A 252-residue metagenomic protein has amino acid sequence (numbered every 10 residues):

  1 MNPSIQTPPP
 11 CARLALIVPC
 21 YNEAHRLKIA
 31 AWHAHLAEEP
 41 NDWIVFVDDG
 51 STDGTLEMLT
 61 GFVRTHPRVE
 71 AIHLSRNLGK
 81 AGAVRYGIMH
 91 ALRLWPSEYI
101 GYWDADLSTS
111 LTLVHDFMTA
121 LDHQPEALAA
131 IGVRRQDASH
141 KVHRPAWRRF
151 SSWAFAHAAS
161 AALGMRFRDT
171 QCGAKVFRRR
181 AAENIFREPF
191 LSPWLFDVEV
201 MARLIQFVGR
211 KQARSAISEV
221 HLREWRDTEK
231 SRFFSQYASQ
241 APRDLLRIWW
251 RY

Functional and structural regions predicted by a protein language model:
M1-R13, H25, G164, E188-Y252: Hydrophobic helical membrane-anchoring modules
L14, D42, V69-E70, A127: Short, conserved active-site loop motifs that form the nucleotide-linked donor/cofactor pocket
V18, N41-S51, I72-L74: Short beta-strand/loop segment that forms part of the nucleotide-sugar
E23-A37: Short, well-formed alpha-helical segments that are part of the catalytic scaffolds of diverse glycosyltransferases
E23-R26, S51, S110: Donor nucleotide-sugar binding loop of glycosyltransferases
D48-E57, L107: A conserved acidic beta->alpha catalytic loop
L74-R76, A81-A91, Y99, L111-W194 (+1 more regions): Acceptor/aglycone-binding surface of glycosyltransferases and processive sugar-polymer synthases
P96-S108: Short beta-strand-to-loop acidic/aromatic patch adjacent to the donor-nucleotide binding site
